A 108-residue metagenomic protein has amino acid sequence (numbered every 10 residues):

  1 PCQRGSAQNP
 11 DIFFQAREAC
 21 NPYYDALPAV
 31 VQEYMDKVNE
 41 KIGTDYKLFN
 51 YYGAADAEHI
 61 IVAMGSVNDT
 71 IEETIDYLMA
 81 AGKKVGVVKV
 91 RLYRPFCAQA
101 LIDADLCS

Functional and structural regions predicted by a protein language model:
P1-Y51: Conformationally flexible catalytic loops at phosphate/diphosphate-handling active centers
Q32-S108: Thiamine diphosphate
